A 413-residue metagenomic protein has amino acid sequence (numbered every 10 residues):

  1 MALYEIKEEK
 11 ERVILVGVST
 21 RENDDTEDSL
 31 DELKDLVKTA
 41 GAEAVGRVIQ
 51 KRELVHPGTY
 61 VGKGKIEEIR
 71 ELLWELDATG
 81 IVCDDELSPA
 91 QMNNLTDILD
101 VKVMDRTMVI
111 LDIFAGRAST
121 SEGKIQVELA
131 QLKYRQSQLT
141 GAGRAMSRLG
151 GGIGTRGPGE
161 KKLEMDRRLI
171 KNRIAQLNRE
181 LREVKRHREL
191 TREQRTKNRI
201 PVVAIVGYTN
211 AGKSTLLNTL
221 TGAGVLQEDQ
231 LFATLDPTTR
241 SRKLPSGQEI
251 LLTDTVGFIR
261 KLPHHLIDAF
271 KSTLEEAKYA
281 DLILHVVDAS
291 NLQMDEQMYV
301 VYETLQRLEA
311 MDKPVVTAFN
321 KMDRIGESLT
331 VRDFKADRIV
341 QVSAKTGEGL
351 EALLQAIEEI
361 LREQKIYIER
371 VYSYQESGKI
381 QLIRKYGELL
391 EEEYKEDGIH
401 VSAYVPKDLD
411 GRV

Functional and structural regions predicted by a protein language model:
M1-I110: N-terminal accessory targeting/assembly segments
M1-L15, T140-A211, L217, L292 (+1 more regions): C-terminal-of-GTPase-core extension/linker across diverse P-loop GTPases
A2-E5, E27-D31, L54-R70, D236-P237 (+2 more regions): Switch II of P-loop NTPase G domains
S19-N23, R52-L54, E86-P89, M108-L111 (+6 more regions): Conserved nucleotide-binding/hydrolysis micro-motifs of P-loop NTPases
T20-D24, V55-T59, R117-E122, K161-K162 (+4 more regions): Flexible beta-alpha connector loops of hexameric P-loop NTPases
S29-K38, R70-E75, L87-D100, G247-Q248 (+1 more regions): Conserved C-terminal guanine-recognition region of P-loop GTPase G domains, centered on the G4
M108-A130: Short alpha-helix plus adjacent loop in nuclease-associated cores
R188, R195-P201, T219-E249, I259 (+3 more regions): Switch I (effector-binding) loop of TRAFAC-class P-loop GTPase G-domains
